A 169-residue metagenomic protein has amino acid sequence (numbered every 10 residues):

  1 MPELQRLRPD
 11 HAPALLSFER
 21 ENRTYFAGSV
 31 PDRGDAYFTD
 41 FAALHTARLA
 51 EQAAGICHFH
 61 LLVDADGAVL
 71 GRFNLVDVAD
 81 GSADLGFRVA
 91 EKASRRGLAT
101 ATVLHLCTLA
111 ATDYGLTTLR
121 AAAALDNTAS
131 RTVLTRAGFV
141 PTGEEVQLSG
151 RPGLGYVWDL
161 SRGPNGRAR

Functional and structural regions predicted by a protein language model:
M1-A14, F18-Y25, F59-R169: Acyl-donor (CoA/ACP) binding surface of acyl/acetyltransferases
L7, F18, A36-A43, A54: Generic, well-ordered alpha-helical segments
T24-T46: Conserved GNAT-fold acetyl-CoA-binding loop/helix
A36, A47-L61: A short helix-loop-beta-strand connector motif used in the catalytic cores of GNAT acetyltransferases and, in some
A42-A53, V76-D80, G138: Short, charged low-complexity intrinsically disordered segments located at boundaries of structured domains
